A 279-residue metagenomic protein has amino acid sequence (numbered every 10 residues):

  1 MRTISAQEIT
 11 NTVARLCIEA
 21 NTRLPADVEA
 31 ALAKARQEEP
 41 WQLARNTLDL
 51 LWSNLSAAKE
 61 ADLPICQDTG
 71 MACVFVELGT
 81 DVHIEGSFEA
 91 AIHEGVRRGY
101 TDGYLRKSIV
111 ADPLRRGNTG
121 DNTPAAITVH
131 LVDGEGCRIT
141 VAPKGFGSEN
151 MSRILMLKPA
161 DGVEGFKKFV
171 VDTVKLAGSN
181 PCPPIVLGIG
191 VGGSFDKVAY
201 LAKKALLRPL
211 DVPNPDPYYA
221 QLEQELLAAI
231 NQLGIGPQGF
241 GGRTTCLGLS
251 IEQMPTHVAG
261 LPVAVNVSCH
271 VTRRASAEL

Functional and structural regions predicted by a protein language model:
M1-I189, S194-L279: Non-transmembrane, aqueous-exposed alpha-helical and coiled segments at domain scale
